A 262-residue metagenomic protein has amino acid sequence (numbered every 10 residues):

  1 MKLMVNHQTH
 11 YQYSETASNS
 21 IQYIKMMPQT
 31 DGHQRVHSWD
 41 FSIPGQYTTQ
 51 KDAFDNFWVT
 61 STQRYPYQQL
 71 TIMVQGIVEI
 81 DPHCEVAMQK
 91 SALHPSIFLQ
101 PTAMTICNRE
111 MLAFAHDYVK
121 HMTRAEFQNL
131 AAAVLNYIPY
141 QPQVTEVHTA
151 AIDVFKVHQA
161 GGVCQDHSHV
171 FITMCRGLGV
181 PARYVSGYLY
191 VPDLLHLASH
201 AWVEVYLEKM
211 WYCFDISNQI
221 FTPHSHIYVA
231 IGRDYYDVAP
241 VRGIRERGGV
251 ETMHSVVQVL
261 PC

Functional and structural regions predicted by a protein language model:
M1, H7, Q22, L178-V180 (+3 more regions): Structural beta-strand/beta-sheet cores of well-ordered domains, especially the beta-sheet scaffolds that support
M1-A113: Linear, non-domain "peripheral" regions
Y11-I21, P142-I152, H200-A201: Short N-terminal helix-initiation segments at or just after the protein's N-terminus
K25-M27, S42-P44, Q75, E204 (+3 more regions): Residues in well-ordered beta-strands of folded domains
Y65-M73, Q141, W202-I216, G243-C262: Short flexible/disordered coil segments
Y65-Q69, T123, L178: A short, structured loop/turn motif at beta-sheet edges
P82, S96-G162, V170-I172, Y235 (+1 more regions): Secondary-structure boundary elements
H121, D166-G249: Hydrophobic/aromatic-rich core segments of domains that either
